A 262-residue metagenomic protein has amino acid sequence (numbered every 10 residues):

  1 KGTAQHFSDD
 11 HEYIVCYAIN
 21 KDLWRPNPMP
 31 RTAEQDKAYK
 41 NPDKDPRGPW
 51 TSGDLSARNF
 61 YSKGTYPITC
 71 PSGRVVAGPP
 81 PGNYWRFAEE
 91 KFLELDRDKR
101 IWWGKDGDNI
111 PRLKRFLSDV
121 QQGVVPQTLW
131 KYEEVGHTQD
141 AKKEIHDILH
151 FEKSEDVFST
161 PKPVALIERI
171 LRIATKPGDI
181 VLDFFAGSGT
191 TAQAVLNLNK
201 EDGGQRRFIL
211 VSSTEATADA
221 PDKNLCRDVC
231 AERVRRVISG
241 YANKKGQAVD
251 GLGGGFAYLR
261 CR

Functional and structural regions predicted by a protein language model:
K1-I180, P221: Class I S-adenosyl-L-methionine
G64, G204, G254: Residue-level signal for beta-strand positions within conserved beta-sheet cores that form or flank
L129, F208-L210, Y258: Conserved beta-strand scaffold positions in the cores of enzyme catalytic domains, especially in NTP/NDP-utilizing
E133-E134, S212, R262: Residues at the C-termini of beta-strands that transition into short coil/loop
P163-A242: Conserved S-adenosyl-L-methionine
I238-L252: Short mixed-charge
G253-R262: A conserved beta-strand->alpha-helix junction
